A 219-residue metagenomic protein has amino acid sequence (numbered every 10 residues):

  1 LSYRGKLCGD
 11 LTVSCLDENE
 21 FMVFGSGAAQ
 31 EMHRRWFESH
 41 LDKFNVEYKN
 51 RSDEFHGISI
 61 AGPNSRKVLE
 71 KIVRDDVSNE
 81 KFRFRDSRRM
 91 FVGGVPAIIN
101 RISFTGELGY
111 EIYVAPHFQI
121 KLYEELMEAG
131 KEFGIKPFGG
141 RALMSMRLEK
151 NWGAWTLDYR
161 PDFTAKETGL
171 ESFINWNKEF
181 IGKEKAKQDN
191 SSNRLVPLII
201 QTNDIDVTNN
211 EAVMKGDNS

Functional and structural regions predicted by a protein language model:
L1, K6-C8: Acidic, proline/glycine-enriched N-terminal capping motif
C8-G9, M32: Short active-site-adjacent helix-start/loop capping segments
T12: Glycine-rich, Trp-frequent "lid" loop and neighboring beta-strands that shape and gate the flavin cofactor pocket
C15-S219: Conserved, structured C-terminal
